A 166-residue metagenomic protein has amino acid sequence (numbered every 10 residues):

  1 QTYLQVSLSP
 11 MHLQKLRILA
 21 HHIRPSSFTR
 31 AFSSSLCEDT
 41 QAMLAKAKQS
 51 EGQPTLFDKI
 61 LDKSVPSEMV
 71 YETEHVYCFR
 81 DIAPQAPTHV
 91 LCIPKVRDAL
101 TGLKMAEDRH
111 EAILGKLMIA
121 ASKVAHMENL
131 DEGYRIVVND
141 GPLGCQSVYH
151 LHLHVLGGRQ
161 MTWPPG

Functional and structural regions predicted by a protein language model:
Y3-G166: HIT superfamily nucleotide-processing domains
